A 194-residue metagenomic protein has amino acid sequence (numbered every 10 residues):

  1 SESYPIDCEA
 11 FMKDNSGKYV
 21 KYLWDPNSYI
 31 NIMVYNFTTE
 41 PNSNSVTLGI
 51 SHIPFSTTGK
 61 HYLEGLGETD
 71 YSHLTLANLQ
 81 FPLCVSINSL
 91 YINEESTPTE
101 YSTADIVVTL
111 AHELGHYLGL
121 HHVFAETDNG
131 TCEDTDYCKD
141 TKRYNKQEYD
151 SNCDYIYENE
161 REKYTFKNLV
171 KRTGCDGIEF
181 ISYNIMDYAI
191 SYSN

Functional and structural regions predicted by a protein language model:
S1-I156: Metzincin-family zinc-dependent endopeptidase catalytic domain
E126-N194: Replace "(M1/M4/M9/M12/WLM)" with "(e.g., M1/M4/M8/M9/M12/M26/WLM)" and add "not limited to" to clarify scope
